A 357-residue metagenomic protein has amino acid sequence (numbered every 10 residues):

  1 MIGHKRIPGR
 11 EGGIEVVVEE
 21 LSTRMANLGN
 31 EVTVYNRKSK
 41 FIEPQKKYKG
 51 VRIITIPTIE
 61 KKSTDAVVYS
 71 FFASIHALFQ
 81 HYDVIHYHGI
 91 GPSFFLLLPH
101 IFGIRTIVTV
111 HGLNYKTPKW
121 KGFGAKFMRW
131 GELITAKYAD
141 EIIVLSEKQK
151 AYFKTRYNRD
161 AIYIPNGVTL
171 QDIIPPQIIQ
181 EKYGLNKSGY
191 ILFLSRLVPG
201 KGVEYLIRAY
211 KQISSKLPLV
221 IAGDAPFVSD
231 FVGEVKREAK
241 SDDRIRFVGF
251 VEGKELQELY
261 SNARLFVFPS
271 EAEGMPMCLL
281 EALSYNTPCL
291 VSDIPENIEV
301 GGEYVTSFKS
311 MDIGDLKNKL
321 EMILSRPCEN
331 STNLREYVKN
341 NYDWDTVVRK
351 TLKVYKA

Functional and structural regions predicted by a protein language model:
V16, G189, F193, V198-Q212 (+1 more regions): A conserved mid-protein helix/loop that constitutes part of the nucleotide-sugar donor-binding site
K38-K40, V168, L194, P218-G233 (+1 more regions): Glycosyltransferase donor-sugar binding loop
I75-L78, I101, A125-I142, V235: Membrane-proximal helix-turn-helix segments that form the acceptor-binding/catalytic region of lipid-linked
V232-K254: Nucleotide-activated donor-binding/catalytic signature segment of Leloir-type glycosyltransferases, i.e., the conserved
F250-V251, E258-A263: Short alpha-helical donor nucleotide-sugar binding micro-motif in glycosyltransferases
E271: Aromatic "clamp/platform" in nucleotide-sugar-dependent glycosyltransferases that forms part of the donor/acceptor
P288-V291: Short hydrophobic beta-strand element within catalytic cores of glycosyltransferases and related nucleotide-activated
V305-G314, E321-P327: Conserved acidic donor-binding segment of nucleotide-sugar-dependent glycosyltransferases
